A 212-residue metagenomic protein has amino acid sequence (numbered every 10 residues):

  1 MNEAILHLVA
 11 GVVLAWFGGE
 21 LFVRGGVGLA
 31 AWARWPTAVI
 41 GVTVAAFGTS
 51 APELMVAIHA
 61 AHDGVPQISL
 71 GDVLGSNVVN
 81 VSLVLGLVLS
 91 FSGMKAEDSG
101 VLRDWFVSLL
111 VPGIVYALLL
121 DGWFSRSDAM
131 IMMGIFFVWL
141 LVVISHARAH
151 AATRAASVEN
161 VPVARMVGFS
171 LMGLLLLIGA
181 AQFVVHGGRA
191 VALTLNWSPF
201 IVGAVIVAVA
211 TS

Functional and structural regions predicted by a protein language model:
M1-S212: Hydrophobic alpha-helical segments, chiefly the membrane-spanning helices and signal/signal-anchor peptides
